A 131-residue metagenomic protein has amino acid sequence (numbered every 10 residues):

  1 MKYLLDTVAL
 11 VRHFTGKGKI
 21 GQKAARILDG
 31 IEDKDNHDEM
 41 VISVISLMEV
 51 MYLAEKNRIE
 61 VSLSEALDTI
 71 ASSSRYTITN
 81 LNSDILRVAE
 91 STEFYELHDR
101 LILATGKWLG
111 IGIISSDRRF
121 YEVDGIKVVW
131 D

Functional and structural regions predicted by a protein language model:
M1-I42, K56-T69, V123, D131: Short, well-structured N-terminal submotif of metal-dependent ribonuclease cores
L5-D6, I42-S43, Y95-D99, D117-R118: Histidine- and aromatic-rich ligand-binding microenvironments
A9, S46, I85, I102 (+1 more regions): Alpha-helix capping/helix-boundary segments
N36-M40, S74-T77, L109-G112: Short active-site oxyanion
L67-T92: Acidic catalytic patch
S73, L103-D131: Acidic, PIN/NYN-like endoribonuclease modules and their adjacent C-terminal/linker elements
